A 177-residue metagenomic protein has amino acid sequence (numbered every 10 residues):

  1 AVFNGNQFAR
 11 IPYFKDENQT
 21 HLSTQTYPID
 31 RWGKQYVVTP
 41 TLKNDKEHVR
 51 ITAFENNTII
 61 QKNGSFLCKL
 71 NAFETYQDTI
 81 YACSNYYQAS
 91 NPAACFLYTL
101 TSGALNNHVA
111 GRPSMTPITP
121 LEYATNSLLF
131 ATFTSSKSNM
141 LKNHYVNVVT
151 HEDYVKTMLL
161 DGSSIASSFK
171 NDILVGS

Functional and structural regions predicted by a protein language model:
A1-S177: Extracellular lectin-like interaction modules
